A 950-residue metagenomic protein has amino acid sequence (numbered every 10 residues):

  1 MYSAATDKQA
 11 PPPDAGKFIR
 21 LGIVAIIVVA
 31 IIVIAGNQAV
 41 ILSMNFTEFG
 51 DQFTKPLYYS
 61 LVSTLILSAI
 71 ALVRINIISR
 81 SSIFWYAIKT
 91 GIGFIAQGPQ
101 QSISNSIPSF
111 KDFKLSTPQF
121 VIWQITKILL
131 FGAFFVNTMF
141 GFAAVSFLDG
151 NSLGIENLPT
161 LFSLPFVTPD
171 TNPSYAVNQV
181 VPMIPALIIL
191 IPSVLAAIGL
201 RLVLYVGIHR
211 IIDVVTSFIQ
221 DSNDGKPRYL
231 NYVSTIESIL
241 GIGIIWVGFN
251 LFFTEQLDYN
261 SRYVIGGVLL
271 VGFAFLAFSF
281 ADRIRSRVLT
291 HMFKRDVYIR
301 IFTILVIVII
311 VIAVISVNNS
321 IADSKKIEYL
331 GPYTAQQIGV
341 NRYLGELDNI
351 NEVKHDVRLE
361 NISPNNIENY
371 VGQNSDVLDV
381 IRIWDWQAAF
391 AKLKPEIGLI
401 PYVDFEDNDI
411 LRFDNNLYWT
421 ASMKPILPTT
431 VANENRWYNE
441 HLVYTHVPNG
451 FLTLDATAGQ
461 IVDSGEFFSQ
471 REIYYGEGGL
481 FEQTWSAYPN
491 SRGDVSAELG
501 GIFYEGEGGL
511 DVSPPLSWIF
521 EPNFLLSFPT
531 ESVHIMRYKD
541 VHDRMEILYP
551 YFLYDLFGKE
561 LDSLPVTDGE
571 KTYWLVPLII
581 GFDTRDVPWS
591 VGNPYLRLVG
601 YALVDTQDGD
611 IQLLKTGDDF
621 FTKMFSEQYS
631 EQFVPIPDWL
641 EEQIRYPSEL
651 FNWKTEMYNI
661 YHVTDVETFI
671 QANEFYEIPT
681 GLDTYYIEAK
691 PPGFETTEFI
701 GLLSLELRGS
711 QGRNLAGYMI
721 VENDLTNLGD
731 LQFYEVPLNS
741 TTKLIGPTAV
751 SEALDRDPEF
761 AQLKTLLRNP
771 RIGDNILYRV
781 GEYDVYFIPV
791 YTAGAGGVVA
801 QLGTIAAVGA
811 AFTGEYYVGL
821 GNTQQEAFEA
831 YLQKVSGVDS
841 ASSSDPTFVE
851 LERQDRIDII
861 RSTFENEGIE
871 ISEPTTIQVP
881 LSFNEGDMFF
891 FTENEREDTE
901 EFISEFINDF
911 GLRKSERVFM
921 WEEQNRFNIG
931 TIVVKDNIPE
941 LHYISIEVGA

Functional and structural regions predicted by a protein language model:
Y2-S844: Soluble extracytoplasmic regions of secretory-pathway and membrane proteins
G331, E531-Y538, G712, E850-I857 (+1 more regions): Solvent-exposed, acidic/flexible segments
A335, H542, I857, R861 (+1 more regions): Extracytoplasmic/secreted envelope proteins and their assembly/folding machinery, especially bacterial periplasmic
L578-F582, K615-D618, P789-Y791, E873-V879 (+3 more regions): A mature extracytoplasmic/lumenal domain signature
Q824-D839, I857-D858, Q924-A950: C-terminal partner/receptor-binding element of secreted or periplasmic proteins
P846-F848: Compact, charge-rich alpha-helical regulatory domains located at protein termini
R856-I859, G868-T876: Interaction modules related to DNA damage response and DNA replication/repair
I871-D936: BRCT (BRCA1 C-terminal) domain core and associated BRCT-interaction motifs
